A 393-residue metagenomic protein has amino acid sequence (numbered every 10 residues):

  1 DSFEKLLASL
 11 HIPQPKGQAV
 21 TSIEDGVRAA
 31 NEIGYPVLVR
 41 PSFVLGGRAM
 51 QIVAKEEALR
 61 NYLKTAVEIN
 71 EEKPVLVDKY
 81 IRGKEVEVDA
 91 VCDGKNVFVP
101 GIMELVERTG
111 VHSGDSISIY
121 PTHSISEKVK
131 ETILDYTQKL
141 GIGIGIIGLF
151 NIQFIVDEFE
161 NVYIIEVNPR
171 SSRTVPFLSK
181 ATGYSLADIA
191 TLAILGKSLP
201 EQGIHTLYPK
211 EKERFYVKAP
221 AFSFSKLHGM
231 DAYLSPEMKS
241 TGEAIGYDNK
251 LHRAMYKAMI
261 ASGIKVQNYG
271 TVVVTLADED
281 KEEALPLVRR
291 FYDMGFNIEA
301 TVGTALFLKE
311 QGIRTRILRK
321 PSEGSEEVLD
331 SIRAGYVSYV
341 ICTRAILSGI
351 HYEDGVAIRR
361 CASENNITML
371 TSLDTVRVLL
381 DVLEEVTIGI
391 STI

Functional and structural regions predicted by a protein language model:
D1, L6, L10, I33-P36 (+2 more regions): ATP-dependent carboxylate activation and anion-phosphoryl transfer catalytic cores that bind Mg-ATP to form
D1-M50, Q311-R319, D374-V382, V386-I388: A conserved helix-loop-beta module that forms one wall/lid of the active-site cleft in ATP-utilizing catalytic domains
A19, L251-K257, L276-D280, N297-A300 (+1 more regions): A general structural motif
A30-I33, I260-V272, F291-Y292, S331-V337: Glycine-rich phosphate/diphosphate-binding loops that line cofactor/substrate pockets in enzymes
G270, A305-E327, S331-A334: Active-site rim loops that border cofactor/substrate pockets in soluble metabolic enzymes
M294-F296, E364-T368: A short helix->loop->beta-strand "cap" motif at the edges of active sites that frequently abuts
G295-F307: Short internal beta-strands
I346-V356: Glycine/threonine-rich flexible loop motifs
